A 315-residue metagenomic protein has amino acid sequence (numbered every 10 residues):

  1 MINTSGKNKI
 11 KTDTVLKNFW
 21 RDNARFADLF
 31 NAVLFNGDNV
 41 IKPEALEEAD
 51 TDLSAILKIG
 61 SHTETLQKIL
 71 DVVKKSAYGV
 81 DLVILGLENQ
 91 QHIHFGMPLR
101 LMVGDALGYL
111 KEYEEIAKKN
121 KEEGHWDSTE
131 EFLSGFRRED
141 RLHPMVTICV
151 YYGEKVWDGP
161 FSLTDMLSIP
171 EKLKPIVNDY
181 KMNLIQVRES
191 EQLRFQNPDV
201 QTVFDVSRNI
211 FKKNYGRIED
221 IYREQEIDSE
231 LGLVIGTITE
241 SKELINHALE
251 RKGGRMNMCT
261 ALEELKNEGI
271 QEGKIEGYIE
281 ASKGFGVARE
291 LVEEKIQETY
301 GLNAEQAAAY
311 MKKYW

Functional and structural regions predicted by a protein language model:
M1-W315: Elongated, amphipathic alpha-helical interaction scaffolds
